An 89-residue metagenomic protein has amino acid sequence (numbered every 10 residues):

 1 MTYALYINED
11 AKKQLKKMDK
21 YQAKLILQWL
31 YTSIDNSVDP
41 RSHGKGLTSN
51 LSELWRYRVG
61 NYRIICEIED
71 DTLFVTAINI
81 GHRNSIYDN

Functional and structural regions predicted by a protein language model:
M1-R56, N61, D70-F74, S85-N89: Basic, Lys/Arg-enriched alpha-helical interface segments
